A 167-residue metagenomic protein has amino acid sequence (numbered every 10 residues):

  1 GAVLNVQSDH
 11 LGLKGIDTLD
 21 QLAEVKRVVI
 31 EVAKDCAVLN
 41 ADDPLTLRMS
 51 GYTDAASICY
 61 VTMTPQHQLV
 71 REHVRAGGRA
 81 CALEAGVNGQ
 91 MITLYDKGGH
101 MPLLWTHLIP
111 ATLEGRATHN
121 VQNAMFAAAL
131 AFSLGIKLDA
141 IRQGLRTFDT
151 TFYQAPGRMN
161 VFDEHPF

Functional and structural regions predicted by a protein language model:
G1-Y60, P65-E72: Flexible active-site lid/hinge loop adjacent to a nucleotide/diphosphate and Mg2+-phosphate binding pocket
I16-A23, A55-F167: Adenine nucleotide phosphate-binding catalytic loops in nucleotide-utilizing enzymes
